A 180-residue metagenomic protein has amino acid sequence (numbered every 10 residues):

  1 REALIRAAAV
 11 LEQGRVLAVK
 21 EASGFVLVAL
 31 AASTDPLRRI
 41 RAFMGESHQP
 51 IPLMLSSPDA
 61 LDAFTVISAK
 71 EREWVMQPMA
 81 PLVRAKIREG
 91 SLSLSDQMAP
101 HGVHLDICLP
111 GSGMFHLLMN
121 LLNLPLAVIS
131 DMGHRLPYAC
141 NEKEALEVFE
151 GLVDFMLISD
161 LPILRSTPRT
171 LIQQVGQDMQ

Functional and structural regions predicted by a protein language model:
R1-Q180: Active-site-adjacent structural elements in enzyme catalytic cores
